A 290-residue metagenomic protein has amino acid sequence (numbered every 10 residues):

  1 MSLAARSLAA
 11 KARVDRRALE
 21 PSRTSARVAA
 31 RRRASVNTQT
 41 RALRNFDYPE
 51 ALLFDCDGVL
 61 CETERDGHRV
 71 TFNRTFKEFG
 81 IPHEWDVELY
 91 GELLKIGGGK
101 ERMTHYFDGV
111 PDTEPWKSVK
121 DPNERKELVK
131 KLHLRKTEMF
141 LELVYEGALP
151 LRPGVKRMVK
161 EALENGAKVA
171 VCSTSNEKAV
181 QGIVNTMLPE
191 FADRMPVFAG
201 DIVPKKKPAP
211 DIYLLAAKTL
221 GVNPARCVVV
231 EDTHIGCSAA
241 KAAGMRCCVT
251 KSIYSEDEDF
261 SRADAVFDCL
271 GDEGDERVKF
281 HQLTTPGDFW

Functional and structural regions predicted by a protein language model:
M1-R31, A42: N-terminal chloroplast transit peptides
L43-D47, K156, K160, N176-W290: Asp-based, Mg2+/Mn2+-dependent phosphohydrolase catalytic module
L43-P153, K160, E164: N-terminal helical cap/lid subdomain that shapes the substrate entry/recognition surface in HAD-like hydrolases
E50, A167, A225: Nucleotide donor/acceptor-binding cores
V59, S173-S175: Conserved phosphate-coupling serine/threonine residues in phosphotransfer and NTP-handling enzymes
G166-A167, M245: A short helix->loop->beta-strand "cap" motif at the edges of active sites that frequently abuts
A167-V169, S173: A structural preference for short, pocket-lining loop segments at secondary-structure junctions
